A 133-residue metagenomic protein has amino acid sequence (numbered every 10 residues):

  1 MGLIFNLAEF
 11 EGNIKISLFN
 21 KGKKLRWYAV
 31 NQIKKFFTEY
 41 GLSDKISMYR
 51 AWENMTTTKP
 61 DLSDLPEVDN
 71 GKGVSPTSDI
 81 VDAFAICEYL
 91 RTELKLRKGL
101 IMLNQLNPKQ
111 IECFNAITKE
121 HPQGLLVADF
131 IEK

Functional and structural regions predicted by a protein language model:
M1-K133: Phosphate- and other anionic-substrate recognition elements at nucleic-acid/protein interfaces
